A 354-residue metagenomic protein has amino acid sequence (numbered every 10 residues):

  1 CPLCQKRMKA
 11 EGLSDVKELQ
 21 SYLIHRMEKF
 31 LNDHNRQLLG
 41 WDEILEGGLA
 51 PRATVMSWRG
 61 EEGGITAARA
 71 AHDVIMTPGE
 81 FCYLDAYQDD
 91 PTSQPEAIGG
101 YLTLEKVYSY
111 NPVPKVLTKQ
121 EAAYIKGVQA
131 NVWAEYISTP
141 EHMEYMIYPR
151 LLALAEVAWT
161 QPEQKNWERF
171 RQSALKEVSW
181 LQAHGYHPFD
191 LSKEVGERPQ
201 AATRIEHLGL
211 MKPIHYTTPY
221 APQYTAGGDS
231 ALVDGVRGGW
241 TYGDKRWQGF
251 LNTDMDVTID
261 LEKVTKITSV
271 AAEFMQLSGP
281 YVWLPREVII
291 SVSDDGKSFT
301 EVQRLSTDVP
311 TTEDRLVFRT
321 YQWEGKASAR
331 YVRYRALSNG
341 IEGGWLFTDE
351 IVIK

Functional and structural regions predicted by a protein language model:
C1-P51, W58-T66: Active-site neighborhood of glycoside hydrolase catalytic domains
D15-L19, M143, V282: Extracytoplasmic/periplasmic, Sec-exported soluble proteins
S21, H25, R171-Q172, S278: An alpha-helix initiation/capping motif
L31, V55, L151, V270 (+1 more regions): Hydrophobic, well-ordered secondary-structure elements that form the walls of internal hydrophobic environments
Q37-A53, R59-R204: Flexible, acidic glycine-rich loops studded with aromatic residues
T203-R237: Predominantly extracellular/luminal regions of secreted and cell-surface proteins, especially disulfide-bonded
G238-Q303, R315-K354: Aromatic, loop-rich ligand-recognition surfaces of beta-strand-rich domains
S306-T311: Surface-exposed loop and turn segments in beta-propeller and other repeat-based domains that flank or scaffold
